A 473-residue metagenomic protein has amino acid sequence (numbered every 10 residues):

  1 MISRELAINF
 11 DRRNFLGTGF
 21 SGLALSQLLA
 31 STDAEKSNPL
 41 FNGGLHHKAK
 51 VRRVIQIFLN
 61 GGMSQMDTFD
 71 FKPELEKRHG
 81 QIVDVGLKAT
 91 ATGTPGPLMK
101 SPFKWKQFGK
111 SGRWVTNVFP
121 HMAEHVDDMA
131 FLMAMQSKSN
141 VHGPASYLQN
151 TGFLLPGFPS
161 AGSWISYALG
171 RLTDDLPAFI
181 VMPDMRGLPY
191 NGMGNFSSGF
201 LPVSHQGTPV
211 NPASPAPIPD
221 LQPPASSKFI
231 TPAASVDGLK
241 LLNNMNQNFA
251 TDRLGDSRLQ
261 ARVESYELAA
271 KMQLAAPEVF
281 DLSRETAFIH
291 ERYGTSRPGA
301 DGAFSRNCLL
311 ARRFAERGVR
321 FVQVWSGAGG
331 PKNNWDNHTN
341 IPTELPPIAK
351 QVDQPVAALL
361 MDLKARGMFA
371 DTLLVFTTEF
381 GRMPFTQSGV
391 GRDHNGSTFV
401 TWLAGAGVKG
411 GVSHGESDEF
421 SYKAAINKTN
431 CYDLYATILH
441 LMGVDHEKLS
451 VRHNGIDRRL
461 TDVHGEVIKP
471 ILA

Functional and structural regions predicted by a protein language model:
M1-A473: Ligand-binding pockets and gating/stacking loops
